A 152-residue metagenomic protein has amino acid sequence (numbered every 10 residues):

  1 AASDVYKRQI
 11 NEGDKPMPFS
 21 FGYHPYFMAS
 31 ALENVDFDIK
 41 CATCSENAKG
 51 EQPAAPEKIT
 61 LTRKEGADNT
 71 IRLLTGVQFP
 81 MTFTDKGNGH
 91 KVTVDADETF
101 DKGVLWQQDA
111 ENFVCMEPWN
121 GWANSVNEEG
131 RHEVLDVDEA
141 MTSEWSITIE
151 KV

Functional and structural regions predicted by a protein language model:
A1-Y6: Short, small-residue-biased leader/transition segments that mark boundaries at the very start of proteins
K7, V134-K151: Short Pro-Gly-centered flexible turn/kink motifs
K7-G13, Q107: Asparagine-centered strand-capping/turn motif at beta-strand->loop junctions
N11-G13, P25-A29, N120, I147-K151: Beta-strand elements of well-folded, non-transmembrane domains
P16-P18, P25-D97: Active-site/ligand-binding surface loops and adjacent short beta/alpha elements that line catalytic pockets across
H24, M116, D138: A residue-level signal for conserved active-site and pocket-lining positions in enzyme catalytic cores
T70, G130-L135: Beta-strand-rich interaction surfaces with strong enrichment in secreted/lumenal proteins
D85-A123: Glycine-rich active-site loops that engage anionic ligands at enzyme catalytic sites
